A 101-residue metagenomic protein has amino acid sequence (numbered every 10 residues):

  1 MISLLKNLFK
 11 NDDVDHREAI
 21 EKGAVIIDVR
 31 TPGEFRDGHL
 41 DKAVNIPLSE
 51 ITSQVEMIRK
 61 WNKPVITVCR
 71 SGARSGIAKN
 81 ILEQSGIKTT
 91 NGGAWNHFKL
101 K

Functional and structural regions predicted by a protein language model:
I2-H16, K22, P32-P64, A73-K101: Rhodanese-like catalytic fold shared by cysteine-dependent sulfurtransferases and DSP/PTP-type phosphatases
I26-V29: Short hydrophobic beta-strand that contains or immediately precedes a catalytic carboxylate
C69: Short cysteine clusters
